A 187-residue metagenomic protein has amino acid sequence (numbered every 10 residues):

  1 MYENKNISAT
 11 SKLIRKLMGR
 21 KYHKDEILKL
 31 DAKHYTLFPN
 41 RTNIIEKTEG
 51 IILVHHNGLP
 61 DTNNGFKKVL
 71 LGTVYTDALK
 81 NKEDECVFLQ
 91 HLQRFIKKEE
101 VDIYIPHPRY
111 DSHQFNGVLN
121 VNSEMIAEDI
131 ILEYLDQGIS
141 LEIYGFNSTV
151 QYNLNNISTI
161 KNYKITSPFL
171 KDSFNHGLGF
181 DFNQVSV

Functional and structural regions predicted by a protein language model:
M1, T36-L37, D102-H107, Y163-I165: Short internal beta-strands
M1-K67, L71-G72: A nucleotide-sugar donor-handling region in carbohydrate enzymes
G58-L59, D84-L92, E124-L132: A short, well-structured juxtamembrane/interface segment
P60-K67, Q93-E100, E133-S140: Flexible, charged surface loops at secondary-structure boundaries
K68-P106, Y110: Conserved catalytic-core segment of nucleotide-activated headgroup transferases in glycan assembly
A78-L79, Y110-N116, K171-H176: Short, charged/polar "capping" segments at the starts of alpha-helices and the immediately preceding loops
P108-I157: Donor nucleotide-activated moiety binding/catalytic core segment of transferases that use nucleotide-activated donors
V150-V187: Catalytic binding pocket for nucleotide-activated donors in carbohydrate/polymer assembly enzymes
